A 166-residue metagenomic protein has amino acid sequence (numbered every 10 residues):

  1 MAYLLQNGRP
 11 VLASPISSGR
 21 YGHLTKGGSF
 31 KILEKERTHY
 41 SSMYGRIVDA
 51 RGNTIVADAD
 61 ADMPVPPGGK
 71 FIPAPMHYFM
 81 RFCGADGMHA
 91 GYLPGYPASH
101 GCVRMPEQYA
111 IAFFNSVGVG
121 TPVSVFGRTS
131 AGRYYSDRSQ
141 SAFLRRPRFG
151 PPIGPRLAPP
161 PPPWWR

Functional and structural regions predicted by a protein language model:
M1-E34: Glycine-rich catalytic cores of cysteine/serine-nucleophile enzymes that process amide/ester linkages in cell-envelope
G8, K35-E36, A85, Q108: Short loop segments at secondary-structure junctions
V11, S41, G132: Flexible, glycine-rich phosphate/dinucleotide-binding loops and adjacent beta-alpha linkers at cofactor/substrate
S17, E34, S41, P73-A74 (+1 more regions): Hydrophobic alpha-helical segments and their boundary regions
H23-G27, R46-R166: Exported/periplasmic cell-wall-interacting domains
R37-H39, P94: Active-site/binding-pocket entry motifs
H39-R46: Short acidic, Gly/Pro-enriched loop/turn segments at secondary-structure junctions
